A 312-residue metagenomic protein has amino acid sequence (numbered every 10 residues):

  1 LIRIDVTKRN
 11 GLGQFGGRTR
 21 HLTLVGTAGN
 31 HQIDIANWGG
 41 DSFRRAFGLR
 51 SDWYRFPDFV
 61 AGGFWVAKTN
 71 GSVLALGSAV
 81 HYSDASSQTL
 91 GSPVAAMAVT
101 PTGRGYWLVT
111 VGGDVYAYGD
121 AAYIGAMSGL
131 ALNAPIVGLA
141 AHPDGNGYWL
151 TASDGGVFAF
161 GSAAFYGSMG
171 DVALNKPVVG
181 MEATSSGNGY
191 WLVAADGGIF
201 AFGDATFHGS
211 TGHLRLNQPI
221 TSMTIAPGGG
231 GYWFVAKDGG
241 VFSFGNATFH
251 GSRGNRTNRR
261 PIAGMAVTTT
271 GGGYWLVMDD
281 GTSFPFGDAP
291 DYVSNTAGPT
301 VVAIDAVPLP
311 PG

Functional and structural regions predicted by a protein language model:
L1-G62: Conserved, single-site charged/polar hotspot
V60-G312: Trp/Gly-enriched beta-strand/coil motifs that build multi-repeat beta-propeller-like domains and related W-rich binding
